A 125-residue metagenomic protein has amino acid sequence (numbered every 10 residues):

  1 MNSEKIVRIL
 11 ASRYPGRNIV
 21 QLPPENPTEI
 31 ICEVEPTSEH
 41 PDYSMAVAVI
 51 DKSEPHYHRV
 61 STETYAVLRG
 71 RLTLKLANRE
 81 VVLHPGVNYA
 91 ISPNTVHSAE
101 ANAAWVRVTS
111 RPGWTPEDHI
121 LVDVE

Functional and structural regions predicted by a protein language model:
M1-V47, E54-P55, A77, D123-E125: A short, N-terminal "cap"/entry segment at the start of jelly-roll beta-barrel domains of the cupin/DSBH fold
H40-Y43, I50-K52, R71-T73, E80 (+1 more regions): Short, charged/polar surface micro-motifs in flexible loops or helix N-caps
M45, S61-T62, A104: Short, surface-exposed beta-edge/turn micro-motifs
V49-I50, H58-K75: Short, conserved beta-strand element in jelly-roll/cupin
H56-R59, H97: Histidine-centered active-site/metal-ligand motif
T64, R71-T73, E80, V96 (+1 more regions): Structural motif
N78-N94: Short acidic-glycine-tyrosine-enriched beta hairpin
P93-H119: Ligand-binding loop in jelly-roll beta-barrel domains
